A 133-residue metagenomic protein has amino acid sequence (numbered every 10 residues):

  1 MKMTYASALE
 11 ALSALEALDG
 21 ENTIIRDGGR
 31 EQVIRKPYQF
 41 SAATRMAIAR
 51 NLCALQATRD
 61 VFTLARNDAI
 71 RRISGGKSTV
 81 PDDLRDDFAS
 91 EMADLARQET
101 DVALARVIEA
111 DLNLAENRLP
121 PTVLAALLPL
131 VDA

Functional and structural regions predicted by a protein language model:
K2-T4, A8-A65, A69: N-terminal interaction modules that seed assembly of large macromolecular complexes
Q56-A133: Low-complexity intrinsically disordered segments
